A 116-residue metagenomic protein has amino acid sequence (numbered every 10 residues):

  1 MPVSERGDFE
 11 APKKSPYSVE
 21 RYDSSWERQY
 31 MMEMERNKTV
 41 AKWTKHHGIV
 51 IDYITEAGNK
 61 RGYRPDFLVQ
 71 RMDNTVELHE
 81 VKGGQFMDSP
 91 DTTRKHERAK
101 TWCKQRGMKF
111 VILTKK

Functional and structural regions predicted by a protein language model:
M1-K116: Electrostatic, structured charged patches in enzyme active sites and in nucleic-acid/phosphate-binding
